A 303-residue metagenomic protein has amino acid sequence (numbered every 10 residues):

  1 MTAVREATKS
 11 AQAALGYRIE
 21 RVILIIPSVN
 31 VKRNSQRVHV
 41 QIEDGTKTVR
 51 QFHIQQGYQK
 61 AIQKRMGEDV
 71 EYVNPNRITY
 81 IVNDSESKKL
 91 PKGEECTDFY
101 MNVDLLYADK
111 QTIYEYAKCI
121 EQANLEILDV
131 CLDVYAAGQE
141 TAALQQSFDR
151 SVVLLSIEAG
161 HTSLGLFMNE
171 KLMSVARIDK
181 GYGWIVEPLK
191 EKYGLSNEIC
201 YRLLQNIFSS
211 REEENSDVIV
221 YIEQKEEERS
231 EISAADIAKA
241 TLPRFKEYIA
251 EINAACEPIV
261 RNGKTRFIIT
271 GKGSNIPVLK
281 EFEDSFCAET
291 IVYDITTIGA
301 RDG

Functional and structural regions predicted by a protein language model:
M1-R21, I26-V152, M173, R211-V220 (+5 more regions): Nucleotide/phosphate-binding catalytic cleft detector across ATP-hydrolyzing and phosphate-transferring enzymes
R5, Q55, K246-N253: Amphipathic, non-transmembrane alpha-helical secondary structure
I26-P27, I157, I269-S274: Structural motif
Y72, R150-S156, E198-L203: A polyampholytic, Gly/Pro-enriched intrinsically disordered region
K118, F167-A250, E257-K264, T270-I276 (+1 more regions): Phosphate-binding glycine-rich/basic clefts of nucleotide- and phosphate-handling proteins, predominantly
D133, L203, T296: Residue-level "edge-of-site" marker
T162-L166: Short beta-strand scaffold segments in enzyme catalytic cores
V292-G303: Glycine-rich phosphate-binding/hydrolytic loop that grips phosphoryl groups
